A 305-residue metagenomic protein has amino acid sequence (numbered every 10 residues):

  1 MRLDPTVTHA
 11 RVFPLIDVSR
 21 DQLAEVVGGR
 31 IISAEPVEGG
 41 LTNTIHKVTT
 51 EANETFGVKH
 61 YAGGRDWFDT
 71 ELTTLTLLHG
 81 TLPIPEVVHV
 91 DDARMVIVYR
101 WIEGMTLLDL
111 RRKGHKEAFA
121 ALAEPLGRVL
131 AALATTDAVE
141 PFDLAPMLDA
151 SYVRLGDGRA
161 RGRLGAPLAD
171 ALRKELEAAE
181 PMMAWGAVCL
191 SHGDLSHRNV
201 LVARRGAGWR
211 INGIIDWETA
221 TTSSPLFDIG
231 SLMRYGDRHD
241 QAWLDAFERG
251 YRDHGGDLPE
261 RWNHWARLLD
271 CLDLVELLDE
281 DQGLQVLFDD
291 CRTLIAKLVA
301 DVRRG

Functional and structural regions predicted by a protein language model:
M1-F13, L75, L126, V302-G305: Phosphate/pyrophosphate-binding loops and the adjoining catalytic core of nucleotide-dependent enzymes
D4, T42, R65, E124 (+2 more regions): Helix-rich C-terminal or lid/interface subdomains of diverse kinases
F13-R30, A118-F119, A123-E124, T135-G193 (+5 more regions): An alpha-helical support segment within catalytic cores of ATP-dependent transferases
S33-P146, P167: ATP-binding pocket architecture of kinase catalytic cores
E38, T44-T49, V58, V87 (+1 more regions): Active-site acidic catalytic loop and adjacent metal/ATP-binding pocket of ATP-dependent phosphoryl transfer enzymes
L72, H79, R111, R204 (+3 more regions): Short, flexible helix/strand-to-coil boundary loops that buttress conserved ligand/catalytic motifs in alpha/beta
L75, H115-K116, A207-G208, I229-L232 (+1 more regions): Glycine-rich, phosphate-binding/catalytic loops in enzymes
Y99-K116, T135, V153-A160, C271-F288: A glycine-centered beta->alpha junction motif in the catalytic cores of kinase/phosphotransferase enzymes
